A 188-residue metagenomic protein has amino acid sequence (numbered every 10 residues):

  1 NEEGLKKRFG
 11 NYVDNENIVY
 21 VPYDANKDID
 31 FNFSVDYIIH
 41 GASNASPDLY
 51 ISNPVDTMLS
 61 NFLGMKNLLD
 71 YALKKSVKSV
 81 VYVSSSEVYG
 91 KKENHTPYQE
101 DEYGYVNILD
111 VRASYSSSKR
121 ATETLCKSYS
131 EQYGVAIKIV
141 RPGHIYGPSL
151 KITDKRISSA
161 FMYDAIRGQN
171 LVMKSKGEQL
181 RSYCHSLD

Functional and structural regions predicted by a protein language model:
N1-P142: N-terminal Rossmann-like NAD(P)+-binding domain of SDR-like oxidoreductases, especially those catalyzing
N94-P97, T124-S182, S186-D188: NAD(P)-dependent short-chain dehydrogenase/reductase
